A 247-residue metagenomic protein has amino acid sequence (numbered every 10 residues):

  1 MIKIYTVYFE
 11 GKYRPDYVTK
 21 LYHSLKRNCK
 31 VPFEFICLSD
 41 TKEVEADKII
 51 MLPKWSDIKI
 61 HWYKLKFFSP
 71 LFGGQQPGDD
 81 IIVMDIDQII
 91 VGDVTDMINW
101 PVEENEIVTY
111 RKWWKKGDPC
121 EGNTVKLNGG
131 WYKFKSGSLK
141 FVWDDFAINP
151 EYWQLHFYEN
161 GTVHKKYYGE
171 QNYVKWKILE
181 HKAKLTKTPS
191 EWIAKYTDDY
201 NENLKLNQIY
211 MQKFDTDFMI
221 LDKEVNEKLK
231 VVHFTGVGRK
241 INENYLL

Functional and structural regions predicted by a protein language model:
M1-I60, G73-P77, G236-R239: N-terminal anchoring/stem segment of glycosyltransferases
F9-K12, T41-V44, K54-D57, Q88-I90 (+5 more regions): Short, solvent-exposed loop/turn segments at secondary-structure junctions
T19, W62, K66, Y168-W176: A structural signal for well-ordered alpha-helical segments within the folded catalytic domains of diverse enzymes
K30-D40, I82, I107-T109, Q208-K213 (+1 more regions): Short, hydrophobic beta-strand segments that form beta-sheet elements in well-ordered domains
V31, K64, M84, L127-G130 (+3 more regions): Residues that flank catalytic or metal-binding motifs in active/ligand-binding sites
E43, M51, Y63-K116: GT-A fold catalytic core of metal-dependent nucleotide-sugar glycosyltransferases, centered on the diacidic
V108-K133: Short beta-strand-to-loop element that shapes/binds the nucleotide-sugar donor at the catalytic cleft/hinge
K135, L139-L247: Catalytic core and acceptor-binding pocket of nucleotide-sugar-dependent glycosyltransferases
